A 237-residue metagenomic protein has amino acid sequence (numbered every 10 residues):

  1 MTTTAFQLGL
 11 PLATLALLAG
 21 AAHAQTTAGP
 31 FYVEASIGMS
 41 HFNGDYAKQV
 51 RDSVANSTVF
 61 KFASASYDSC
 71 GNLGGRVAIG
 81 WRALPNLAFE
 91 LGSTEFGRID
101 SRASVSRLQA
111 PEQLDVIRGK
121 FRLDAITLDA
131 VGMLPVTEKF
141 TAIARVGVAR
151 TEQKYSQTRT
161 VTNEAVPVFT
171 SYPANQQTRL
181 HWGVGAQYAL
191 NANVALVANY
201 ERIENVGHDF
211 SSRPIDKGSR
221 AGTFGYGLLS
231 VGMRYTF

Functional and structural regions predicted by a protein language model:
M1-G29: Cleavable N-terminal export/targeting peptides
A19-T26, A83-P85, D129-E138, L190-A192 (+2 more regions): Outer-membrane beta-barrel proteins
T26-F42: Short N-terminal segments immediately surrounding and downstream of signal-peptide cleavage
F31, N86-F89, K139-A142, Y188 (+1 more regions): Repeated loop/turn-to-beta-strand initiation elements of outer-membrane beta-barrel proteins
A35, V77-W81, L128-G132, V146-V148 (+3 more regions): Residues on the lipid-exposed face of transmembrane beta-strands in outer-membrane beta-barrel proteins
A35-M39, L91-E95, A144-R150, A198-R202: Transmembrane beta-barrel strands of outer-membrane/channel proteins
H41-L73, T94-A125, R150-Q177, E204-L228: Extracellular/periplasm-exposed beta-strand and loop segments of Gram-negative cell-envelope proteins, dominated by
W182, Y188-F237: Predominantly the C-terminal beta-signal and adjacent terminal strand-loop region of outer-membrane beta-barrel
